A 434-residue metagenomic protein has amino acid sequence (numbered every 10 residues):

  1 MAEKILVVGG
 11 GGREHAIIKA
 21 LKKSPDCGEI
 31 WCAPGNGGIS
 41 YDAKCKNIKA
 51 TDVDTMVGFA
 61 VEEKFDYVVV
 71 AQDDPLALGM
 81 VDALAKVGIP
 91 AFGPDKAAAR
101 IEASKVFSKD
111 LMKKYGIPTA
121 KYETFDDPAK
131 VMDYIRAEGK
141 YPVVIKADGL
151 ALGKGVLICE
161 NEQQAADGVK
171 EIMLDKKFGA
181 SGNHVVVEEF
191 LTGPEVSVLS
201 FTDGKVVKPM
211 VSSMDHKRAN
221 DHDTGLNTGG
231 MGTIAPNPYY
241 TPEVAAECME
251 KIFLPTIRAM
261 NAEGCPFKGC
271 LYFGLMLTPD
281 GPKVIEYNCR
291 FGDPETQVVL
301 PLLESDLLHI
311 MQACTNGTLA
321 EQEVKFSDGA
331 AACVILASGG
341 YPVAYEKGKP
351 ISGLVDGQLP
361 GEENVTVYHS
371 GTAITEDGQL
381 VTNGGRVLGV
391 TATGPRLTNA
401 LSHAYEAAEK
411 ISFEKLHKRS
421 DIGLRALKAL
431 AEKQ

Functional and structural regions predicted by a protein language model:
M1-K96: ATP-binding N-terminal substructure of ATP-dependent carboxylate-amine bond-forming enzymes
L6-V7, E102-H184, M214, P238-L254: Active-site nucleotide/adenylate-binding loops and adjacent lid/helix of ATP-dependent enzymes
K23, G38-S40, E62, F92 (+13 more regions): Solvent-exposed alpha-helices and their adjacent loops that cap or buttress functional pockets in soluble metabolic
S40-A43, V57-G58, R100-V106, N220-D221: Short, charged, surface-exposed secondary-structure boundary motifs
V156-T296: Internal nucleotide-binding/catalytic subdomain
M249-L271, N288-E362, T375: Active-site "cap" helix and flanking loop/linker of ATP-utilizing ligase/carboxylase catalytic domains
T372-D377, V381-Q434: Generic C-terminus detector
